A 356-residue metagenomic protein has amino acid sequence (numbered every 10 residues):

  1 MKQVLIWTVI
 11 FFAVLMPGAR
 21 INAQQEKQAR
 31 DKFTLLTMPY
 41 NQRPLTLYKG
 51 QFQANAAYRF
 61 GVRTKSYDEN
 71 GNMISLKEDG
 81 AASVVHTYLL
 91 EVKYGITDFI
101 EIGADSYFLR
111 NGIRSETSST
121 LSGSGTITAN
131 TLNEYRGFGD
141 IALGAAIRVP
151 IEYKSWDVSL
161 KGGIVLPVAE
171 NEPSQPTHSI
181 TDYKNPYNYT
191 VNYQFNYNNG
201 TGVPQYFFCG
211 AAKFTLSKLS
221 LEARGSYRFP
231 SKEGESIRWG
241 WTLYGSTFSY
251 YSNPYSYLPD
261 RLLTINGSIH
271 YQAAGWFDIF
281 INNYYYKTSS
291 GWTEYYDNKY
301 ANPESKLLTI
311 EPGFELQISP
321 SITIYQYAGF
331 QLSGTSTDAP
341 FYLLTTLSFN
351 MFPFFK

Functional and structural regions predicted by a protein language model:
I21-Y67, E170-E172, F352-K356: Outer-membrane beta-barrel biogenesis signature
E26-D31, R59-T87, T117, Y193-Y197: Surface-exposed strand-loop-strand hairpins of Gram-negative outer-membrane beta-barrel proteins
R43, A54-Y58, L90-Y94, A104 (+8 more regions): Residues on the lipid-exposed face of transmembrane beta-strands in outer-membrane beta-barrel proteins
K49, T97-F99, L109, F138 (+5 more regions): Outer-membrane beta-barrel channels and translocator barrels
Y58-T64, S106-G112, V149, I164-E170 (+5 more regions): Transmembrane beta-strands of outer-membrane beta-barrel pores
Y67-E69, I74-S75, G234-K356: Outer membrane beta-barrel transmembrane domains
V84-Y88, I127, T131-I141, W156 (+4 more regions): Residues that define the transmembrane beta-barrel architecture of outer-membrane proteins
R114-P254: Outer-membrane pore/translocation modules
